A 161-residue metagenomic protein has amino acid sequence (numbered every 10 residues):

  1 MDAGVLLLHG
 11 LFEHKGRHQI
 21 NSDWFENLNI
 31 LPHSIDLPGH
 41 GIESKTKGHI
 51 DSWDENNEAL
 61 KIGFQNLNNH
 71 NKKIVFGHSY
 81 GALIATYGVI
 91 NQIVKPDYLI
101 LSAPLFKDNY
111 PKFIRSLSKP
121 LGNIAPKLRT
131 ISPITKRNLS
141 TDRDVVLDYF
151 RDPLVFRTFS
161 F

Functional and structural regions predicted by a protein language model:
M1-G4: Proline/glycine-enriched tight loop/beta-turn segments at coil->beta junctions that connect or precede beta-strands
G10-E13: Active-site glycine-rich loops that stabilize anionic/oxyanionic intermediates across multiple enzyme folds
S22-K45: Conserved alpha/beta-hydrolase
T46-D51: Short glycine-enriched, charge-decorated loop/helix-capping segments at active-site entrances that position
N57-N71: Conserved acidic catalytic loop of the alpha/beta-hydrolase fold
N69-S79: Alpha/beta-hydrolase fold nucleophile elbow
H78-S160: Alpha/beta-hydrolase-fold enzymes
